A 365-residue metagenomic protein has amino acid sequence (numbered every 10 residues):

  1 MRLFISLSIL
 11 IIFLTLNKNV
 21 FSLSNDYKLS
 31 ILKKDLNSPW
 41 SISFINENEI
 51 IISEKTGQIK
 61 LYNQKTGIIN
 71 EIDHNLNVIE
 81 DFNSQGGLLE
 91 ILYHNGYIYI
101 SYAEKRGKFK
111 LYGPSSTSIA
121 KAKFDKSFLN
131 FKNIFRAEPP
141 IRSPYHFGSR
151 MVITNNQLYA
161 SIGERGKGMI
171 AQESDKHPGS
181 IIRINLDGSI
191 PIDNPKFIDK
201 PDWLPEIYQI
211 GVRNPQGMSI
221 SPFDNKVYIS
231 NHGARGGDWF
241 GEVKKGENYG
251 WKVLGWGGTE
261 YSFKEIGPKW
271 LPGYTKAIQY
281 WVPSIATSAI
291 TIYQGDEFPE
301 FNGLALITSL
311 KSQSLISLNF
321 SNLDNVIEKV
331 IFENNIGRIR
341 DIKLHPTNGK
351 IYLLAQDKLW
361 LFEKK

Functional and structural regions predicted by a protein language model:
R2-I9: Sec-dependent signal peptide recognition, specifically the positively charged N-region followed immediately by
I9-L10, V20: Cleavable N-terminal signal peptides
F21-G168, I220-H232, P283-S321, H345-K364: Acidic, Gly/Ser/Thr-rich repeat motifs that build Ca2+-stabilized beta-propeller blades
S30-K33, I69-N77, F128-R136, P191-F197 (+2 more regions): Beta-propeller fold detector
G86-L88, Q157, E164-E328: Beta-propeller domain segments
M151, P215, I342: Conserved RecA-like P-loop NTPase ATPase core
N325-P346: Conserved blade-ending motifs and adjacent loop-strand segments that build the rim/top face of beta-propeller domains
